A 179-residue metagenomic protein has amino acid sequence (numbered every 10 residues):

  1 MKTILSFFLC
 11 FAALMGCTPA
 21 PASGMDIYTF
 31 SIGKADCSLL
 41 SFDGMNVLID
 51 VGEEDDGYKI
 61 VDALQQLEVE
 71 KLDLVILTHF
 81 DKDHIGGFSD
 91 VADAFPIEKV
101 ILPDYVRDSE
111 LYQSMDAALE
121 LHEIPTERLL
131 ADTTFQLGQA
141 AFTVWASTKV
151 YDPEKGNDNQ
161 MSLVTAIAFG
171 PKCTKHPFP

Functional and structural regions predicted by a protein language model:
T3, C17-P179: Non-globular, low-confidence helical/coil segments that flank catalytic cores
S6-G16: Bacterial N-terminal signal peptides
